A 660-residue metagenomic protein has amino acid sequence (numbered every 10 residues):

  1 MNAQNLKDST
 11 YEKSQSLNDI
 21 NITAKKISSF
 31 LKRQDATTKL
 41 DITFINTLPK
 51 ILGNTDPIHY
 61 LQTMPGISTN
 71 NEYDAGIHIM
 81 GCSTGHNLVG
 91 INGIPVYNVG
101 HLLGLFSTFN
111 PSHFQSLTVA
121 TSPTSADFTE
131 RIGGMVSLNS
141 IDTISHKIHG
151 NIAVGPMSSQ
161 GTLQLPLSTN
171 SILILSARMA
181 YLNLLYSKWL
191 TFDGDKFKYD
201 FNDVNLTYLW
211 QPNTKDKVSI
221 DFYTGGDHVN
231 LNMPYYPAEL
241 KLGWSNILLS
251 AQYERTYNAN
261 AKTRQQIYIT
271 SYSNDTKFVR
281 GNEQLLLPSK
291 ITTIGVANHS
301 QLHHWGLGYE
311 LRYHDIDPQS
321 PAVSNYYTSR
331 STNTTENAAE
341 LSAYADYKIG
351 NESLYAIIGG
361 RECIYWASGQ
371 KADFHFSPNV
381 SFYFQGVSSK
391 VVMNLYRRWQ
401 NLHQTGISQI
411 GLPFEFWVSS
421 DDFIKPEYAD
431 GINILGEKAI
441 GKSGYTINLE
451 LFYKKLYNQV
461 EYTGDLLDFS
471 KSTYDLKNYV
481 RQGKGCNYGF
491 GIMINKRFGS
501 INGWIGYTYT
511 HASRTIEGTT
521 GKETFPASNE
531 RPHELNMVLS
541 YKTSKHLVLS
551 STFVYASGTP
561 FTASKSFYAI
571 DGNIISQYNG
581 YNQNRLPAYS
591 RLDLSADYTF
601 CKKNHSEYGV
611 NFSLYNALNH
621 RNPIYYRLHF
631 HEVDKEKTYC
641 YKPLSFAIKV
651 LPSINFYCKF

Functional and structural regions predicted by a protein language model:
L6-K7, K32-N87, I91-S112, S116-T124 (+1 more regions): Periplasmic N-terminal accessory/gating domains of Gram-negative outer-membrane beta-barrel systems
L88, S116-D127, G133-I141, I148-Q211 (+1 more regions): Predominantly transmembrane beta-strands of Gram-negative outer membrane beta-barrel pores used for transport
R131, N170-Y181, N260-N282, T335-G369 (+2 more regions): Surface-exposed extracellular loop regions of Gram-negative outer-membrane beta-barrel proteins
L182, F197, K215-G295, A322 (+2 more regions): Flexible loop and strand-edge segments within Gram-negative outer membrane beta-barrel domains
S273, A322, F384-I432, S443 (+3 more regions): Surface-exposed extracellular loop regions of Gram-negative outer-membrane beta-barrel proteins, predominantly
I291-A297, T332-Y344, K425, G431 (+4 more regions): Outer membrane beta-barrel strand-and-loop segments of large Gram-negative receptors, especially TonB-dependent
G350-L354, Y453-K455, L476-K565: Gram-negative outer-membrane beta-barrel transporters
H546, Y555-D571, R591, Y598-F660: C-terminal beta-signal and adjacent terminal beta-strands/loops of Gram-negative outer-membrane beta-barrel proteins
